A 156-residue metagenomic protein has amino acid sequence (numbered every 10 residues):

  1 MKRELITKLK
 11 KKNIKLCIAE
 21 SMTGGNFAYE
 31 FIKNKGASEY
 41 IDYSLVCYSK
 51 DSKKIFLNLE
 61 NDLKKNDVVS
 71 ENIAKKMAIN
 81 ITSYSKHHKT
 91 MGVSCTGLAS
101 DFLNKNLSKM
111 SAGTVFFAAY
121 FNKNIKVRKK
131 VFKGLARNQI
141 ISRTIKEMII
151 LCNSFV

Functional and structural regions predicted by a protein language model:
M1-V156: Short alpha-helical segments enriched in small residues
